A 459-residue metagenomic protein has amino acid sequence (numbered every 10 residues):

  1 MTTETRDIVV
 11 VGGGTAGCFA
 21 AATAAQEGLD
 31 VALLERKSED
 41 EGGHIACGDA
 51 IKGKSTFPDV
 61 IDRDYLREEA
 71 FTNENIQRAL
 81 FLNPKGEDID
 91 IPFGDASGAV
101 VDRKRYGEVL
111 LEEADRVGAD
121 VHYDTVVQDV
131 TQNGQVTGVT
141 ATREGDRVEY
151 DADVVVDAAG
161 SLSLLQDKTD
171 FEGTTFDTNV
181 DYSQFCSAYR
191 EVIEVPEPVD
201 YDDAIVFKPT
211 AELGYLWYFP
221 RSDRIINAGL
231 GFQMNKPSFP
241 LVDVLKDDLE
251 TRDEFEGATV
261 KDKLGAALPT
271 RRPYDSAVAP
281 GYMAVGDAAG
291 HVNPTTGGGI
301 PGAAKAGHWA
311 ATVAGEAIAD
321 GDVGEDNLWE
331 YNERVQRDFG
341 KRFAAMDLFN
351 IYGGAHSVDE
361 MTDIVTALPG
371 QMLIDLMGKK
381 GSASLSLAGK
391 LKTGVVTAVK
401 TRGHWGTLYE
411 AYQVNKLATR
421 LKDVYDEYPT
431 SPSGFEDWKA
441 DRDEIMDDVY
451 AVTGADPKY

Functional and structural regions predicted by a protein language model:
T2-L33: N-terminal Rossmann-like FAD-binding beta1-loop-alpha1 element of flavoenzymes
T3-R6, E144-V154, V278-G281: Core beta-strand elements of the Rossmann-like FAD/NAD(P) dinucleotide-binding domain in flavoenzyme oxidoreductases
G13, D115-E254: Predominantly flavin-linked oxidoreductase catalytic cores and closely associated redox partners
A16, E39, L162: Conserved Rossmann-like nucleotide-cofactor binding loop
E27-L29, K37-K85: N-terminal FAD cofactor-binding segment of flavoenzymes
P92-E112, Q233-L241: Short beta-strand to alpha-helix junction loop
D129, P237-T312, I318-A319, E325-E330 (+1 more regions): FAD/FMN-dependent oxidoreductases across multiple families
G315-Y459: C-terminal helical "tail/cap" subdomain of flavin- and related membrane-associated enzymes
